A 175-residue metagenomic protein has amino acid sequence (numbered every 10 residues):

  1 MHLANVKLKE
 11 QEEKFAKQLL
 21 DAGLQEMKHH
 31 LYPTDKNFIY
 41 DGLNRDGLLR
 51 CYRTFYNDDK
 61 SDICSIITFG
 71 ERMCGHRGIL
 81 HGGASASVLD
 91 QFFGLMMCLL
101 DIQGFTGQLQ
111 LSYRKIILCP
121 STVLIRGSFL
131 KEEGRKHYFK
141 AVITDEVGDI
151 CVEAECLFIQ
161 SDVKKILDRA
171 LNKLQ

Functional and structural regions predicted by a protein language model:
M1-I66, G70-E71: Non-catalytic linker/capping segments at the edges of enzyme domains
M1-L3, Q91-L124: Hydrophobic beta-strand-centered segment that forms part of the acyl-chain substrate-binding groove
M1-Y32, I117-C119, L130-Q175: HotDog/MaoC-like acyl-thioester-processing domains
L49, K60-C64, Q108, T122-L124 (+2 more regions): Intrinsic-disorder/low-complexity, polar/charged segments enriched in Ser/Thr/Lys/Arg/Asp/Glu/Gln
F55-D62, R72, L80-Q103: Active-site helix/loop of acyl-thioester processing domains in fatty-acid/polyketide metabolism, spanning hotdog-fold
F55-N57, S128-E132: Short beta-strand micro-motifs enriched in acidic
I66-T68, Q110-S112, R126-S128, V142 (+1 more regions): Residue-level recognition of well-ordered beta-strand positions that form the cores of beta-sheet-rich folds across
